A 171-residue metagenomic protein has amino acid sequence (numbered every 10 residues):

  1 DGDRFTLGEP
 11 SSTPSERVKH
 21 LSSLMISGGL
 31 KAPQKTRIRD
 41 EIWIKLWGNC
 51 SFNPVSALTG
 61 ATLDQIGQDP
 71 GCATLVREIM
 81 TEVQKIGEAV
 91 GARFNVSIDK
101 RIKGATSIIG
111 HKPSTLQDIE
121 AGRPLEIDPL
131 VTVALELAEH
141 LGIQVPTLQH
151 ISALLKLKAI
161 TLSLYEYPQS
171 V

Functional and structural regions predicted by a protein language model:
D1-K45, C50-S51, A57-N95, K100: Internal alpha-helical scaffold of NAD(P)-dependent oxidoreductase catalytic cores
I26, A73-V171: NAD(P)-dependent Rossmann-like dehydrogenase/reductase catalytic/cofactor-binding core
